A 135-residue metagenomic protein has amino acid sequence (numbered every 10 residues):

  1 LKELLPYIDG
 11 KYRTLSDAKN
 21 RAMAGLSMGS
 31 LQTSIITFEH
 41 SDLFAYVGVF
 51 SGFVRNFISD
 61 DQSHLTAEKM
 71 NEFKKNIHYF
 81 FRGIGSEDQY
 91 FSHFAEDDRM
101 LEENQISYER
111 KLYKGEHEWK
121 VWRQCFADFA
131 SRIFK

Functional and structural regions predicted by a protein language model:
L1-K135: Non-catalytic cap/lid and distal C-terminal segments of serine-dependent acyl enzymes
